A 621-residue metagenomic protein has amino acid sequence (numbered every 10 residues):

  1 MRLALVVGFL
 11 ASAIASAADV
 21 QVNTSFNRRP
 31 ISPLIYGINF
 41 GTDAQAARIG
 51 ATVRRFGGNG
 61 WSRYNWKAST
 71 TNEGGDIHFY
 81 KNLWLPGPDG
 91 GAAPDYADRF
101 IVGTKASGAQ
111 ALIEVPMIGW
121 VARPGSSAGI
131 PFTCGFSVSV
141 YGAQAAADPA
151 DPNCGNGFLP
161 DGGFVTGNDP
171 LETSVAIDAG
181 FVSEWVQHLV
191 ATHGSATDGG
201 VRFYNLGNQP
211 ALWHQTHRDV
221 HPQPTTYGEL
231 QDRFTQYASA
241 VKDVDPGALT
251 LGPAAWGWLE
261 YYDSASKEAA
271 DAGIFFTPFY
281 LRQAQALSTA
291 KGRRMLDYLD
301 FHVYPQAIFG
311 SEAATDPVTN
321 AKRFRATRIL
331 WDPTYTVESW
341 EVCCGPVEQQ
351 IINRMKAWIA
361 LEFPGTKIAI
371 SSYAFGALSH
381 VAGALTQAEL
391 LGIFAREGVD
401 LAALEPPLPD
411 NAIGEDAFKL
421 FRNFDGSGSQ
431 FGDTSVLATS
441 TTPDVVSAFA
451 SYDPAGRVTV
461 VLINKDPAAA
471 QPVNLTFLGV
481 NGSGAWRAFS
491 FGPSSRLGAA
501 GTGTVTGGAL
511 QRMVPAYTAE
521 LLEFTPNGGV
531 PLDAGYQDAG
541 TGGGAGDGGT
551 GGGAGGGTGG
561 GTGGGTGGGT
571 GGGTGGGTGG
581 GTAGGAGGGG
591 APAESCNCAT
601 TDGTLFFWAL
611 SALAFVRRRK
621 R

Functional and structural regions predicted by a protein language model:
M1-S16, P531-A612: Ser/Thr-rich, Pro/Gly/Ala-heavy low-complexity intrinsically disordered linkers and tails of secreted extracellular
D19-V318: N-terminal catalytic cores of secreted or lumenal carbohydrate-active enzymes
T235-L249, D297, Y304-A374: Glycoside hydrolase catalytic-domain groove-lining segments
H380, A384-Q387, L391-V458, S494 (+5 more regions): Glycan-recognition and catalytic regions of carbohydrate-active enzymes
T442-G482, Y517-T525: Carbohydrate-binding surface patches
L478-R496: Solvent-exposed beta-hairpin/edge-strand motifs
G503-A534: C-terminal beta-strand-rich structural cap/linker in extracellular carbohydrate-active enzymes
L613-R621: C-terminal membrane-anchoring or membrane-association module
